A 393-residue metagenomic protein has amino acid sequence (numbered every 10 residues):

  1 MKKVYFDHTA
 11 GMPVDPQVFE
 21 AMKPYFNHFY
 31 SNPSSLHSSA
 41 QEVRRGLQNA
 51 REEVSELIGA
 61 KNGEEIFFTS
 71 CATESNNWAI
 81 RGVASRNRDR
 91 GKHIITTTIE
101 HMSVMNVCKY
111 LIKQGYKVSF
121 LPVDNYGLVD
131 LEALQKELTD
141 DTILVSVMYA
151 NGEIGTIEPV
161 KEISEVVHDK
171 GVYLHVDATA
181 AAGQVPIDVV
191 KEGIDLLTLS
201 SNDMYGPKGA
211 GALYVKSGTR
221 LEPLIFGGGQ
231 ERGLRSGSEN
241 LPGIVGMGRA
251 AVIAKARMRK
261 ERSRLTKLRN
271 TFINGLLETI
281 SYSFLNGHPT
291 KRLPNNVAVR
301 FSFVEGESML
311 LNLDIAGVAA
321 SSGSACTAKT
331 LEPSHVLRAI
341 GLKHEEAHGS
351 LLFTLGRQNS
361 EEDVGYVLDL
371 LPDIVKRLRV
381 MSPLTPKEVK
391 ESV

Functional and structural regions predicted by a protein language model:
M1-V393: Pyridoxal 5′-phosphate
